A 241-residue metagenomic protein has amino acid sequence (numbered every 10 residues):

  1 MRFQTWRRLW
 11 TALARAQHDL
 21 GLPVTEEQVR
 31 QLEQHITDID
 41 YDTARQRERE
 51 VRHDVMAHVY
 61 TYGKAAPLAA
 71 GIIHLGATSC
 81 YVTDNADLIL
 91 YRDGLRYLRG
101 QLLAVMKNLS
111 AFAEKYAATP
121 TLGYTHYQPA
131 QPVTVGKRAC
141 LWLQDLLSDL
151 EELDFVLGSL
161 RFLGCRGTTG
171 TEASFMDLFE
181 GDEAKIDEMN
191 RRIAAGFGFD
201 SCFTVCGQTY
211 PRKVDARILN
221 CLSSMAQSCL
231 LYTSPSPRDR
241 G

Functional and structural regions predicted by a protein language model:
M1-A173, A184-R192: A helix-coil-helix interface module used to build multimeric assemblies and to scaffold catalytic/cofactor sites
P23-V24, Y210, S224: Alpha-helical structural elements of signaling/regulatory helical domains
T125, C206, Y210: Glycine-rich, Trp-frequent "lid" loop and neighboring beta-strands that shape and gate the flavin cofactor pocket
F179: An internal, amphipathic alpha-helical element
R192-G207: A short, charged helix-loop
V214-L230, S234: A conserved active-site cap/scaffold subdomain adjacent to cofactor or substrate pockets
T233-G241: Conserved small/polar residues in nucleotide/adenosyl-binding loops
